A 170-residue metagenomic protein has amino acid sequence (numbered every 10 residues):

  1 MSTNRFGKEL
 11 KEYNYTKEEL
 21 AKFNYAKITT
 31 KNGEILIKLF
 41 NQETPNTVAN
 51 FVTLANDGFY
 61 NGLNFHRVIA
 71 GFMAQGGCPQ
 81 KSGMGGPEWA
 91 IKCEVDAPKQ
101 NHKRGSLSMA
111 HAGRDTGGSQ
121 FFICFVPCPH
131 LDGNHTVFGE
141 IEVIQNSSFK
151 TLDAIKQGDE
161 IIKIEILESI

Functional and structural regions predicted by a protein language model:
M1-I170: Cyclophilin-like peptidyl-prolyl cis-trans isomerases
